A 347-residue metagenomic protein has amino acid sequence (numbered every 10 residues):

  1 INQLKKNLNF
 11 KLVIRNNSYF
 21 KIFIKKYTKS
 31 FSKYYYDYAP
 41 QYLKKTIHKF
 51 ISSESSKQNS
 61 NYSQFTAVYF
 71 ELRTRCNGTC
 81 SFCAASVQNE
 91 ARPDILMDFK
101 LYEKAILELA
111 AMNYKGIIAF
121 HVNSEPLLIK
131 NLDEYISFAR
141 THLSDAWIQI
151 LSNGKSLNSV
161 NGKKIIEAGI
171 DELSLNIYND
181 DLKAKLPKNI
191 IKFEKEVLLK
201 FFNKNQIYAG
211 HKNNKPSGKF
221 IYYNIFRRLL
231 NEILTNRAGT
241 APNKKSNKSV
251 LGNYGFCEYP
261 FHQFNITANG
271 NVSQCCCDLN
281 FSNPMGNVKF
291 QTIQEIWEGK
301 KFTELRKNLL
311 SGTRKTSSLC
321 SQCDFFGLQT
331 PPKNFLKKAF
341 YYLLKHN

Functional and structural regions predicted by a protein language model:
I1-A91, C276, I293-E298, F302-T303 (+1 more regions): N-terminal pre-core extensions flanking Radical SAM catalytic domains
Y62-N243: Conserved glycine-rich "GG(E/T)P / GGGxP" loop and the immediately following alpha-helix in the radical SAM core
E196-K248, G252, C277-L328: C-terminal accessory region of radical SAM enzymes
E258-P260: Short, small/polar residue-rich loop motifs at catalytic or cofactor-binding pockets
I266-T267: Short, acidic, Ser/Thr-enriched surface-loop or helix-capping motifs
